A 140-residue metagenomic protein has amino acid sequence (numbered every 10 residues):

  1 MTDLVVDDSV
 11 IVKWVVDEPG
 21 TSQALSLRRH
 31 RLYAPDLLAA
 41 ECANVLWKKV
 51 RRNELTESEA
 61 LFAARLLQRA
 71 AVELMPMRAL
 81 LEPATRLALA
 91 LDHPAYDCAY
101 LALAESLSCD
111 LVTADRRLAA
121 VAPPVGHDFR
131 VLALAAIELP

Functional and structural regions predicted by a protein language model:
M1-D3, P35, L101-P140: Acidic, PIN/NYN-like endoribonuclease modules and their adjacent C-terminal/linker elements
M1-L37, R52-L61, V125: Short, well-structured N-terminal submotif of metal-dependent ribonuclease cores
D8, D17, A70, P76-M77 (+2 more regions): Contiguous, function-dense segments enriched for cysteine-driven chemistry and partner/ligand-binding capacity
A43-A71, M75, L81-P83: Active-site-proximal, substrate-binding regions of enzyme catalytic domains and RNA-binding/basic surfaces
K48-K49, L66, L87, L103 (+1 more regions): Residues within well-ordered alpha helices
V72-R117: Active-site neighborhoods of divalent-metal-dependent phosphate/nucleic-acid chemistry enzymes
